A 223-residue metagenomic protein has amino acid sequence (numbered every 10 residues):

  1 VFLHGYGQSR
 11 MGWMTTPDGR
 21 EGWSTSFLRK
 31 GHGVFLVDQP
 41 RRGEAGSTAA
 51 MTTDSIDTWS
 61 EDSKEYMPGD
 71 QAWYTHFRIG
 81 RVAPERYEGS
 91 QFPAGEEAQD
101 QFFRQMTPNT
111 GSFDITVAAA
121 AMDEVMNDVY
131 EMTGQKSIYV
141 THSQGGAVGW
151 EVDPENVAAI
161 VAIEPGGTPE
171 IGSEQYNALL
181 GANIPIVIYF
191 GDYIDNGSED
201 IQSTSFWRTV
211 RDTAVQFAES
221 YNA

Functional and structural regions predicted by a protein language model:
F2-A83: Short, surface-exposed "cap/lid" segments of acyl-processing enzymes
L3-G5, D38, H142, E164 (+1 more regions): The conserved beta1-alpha1 loop
F27, V152-D153: Aromatic pocket-lining residues of Rossmann-like dinucleotide-binding sites
V34, S137, I186, A223: Hydrophobic anchor at the start of a short beta-strand that flanks the dinucleotide cofactor-binding loop
M67-F113: Extended, charge-rich helix/loop segments that form flexible, surface "patches" used to engage negatively charged
I115-S137: Conserved acidic catalytic loop of the alpha/beta-hydrolase fold
V140-G149: Gly/Ala-rich beta-loop-alpha elbow adjacent to hydrolase catalytic centers
A159-N222: The feature captures the conserved acid-bearing segment of alpha/beta-hydrolase catalytic domains
